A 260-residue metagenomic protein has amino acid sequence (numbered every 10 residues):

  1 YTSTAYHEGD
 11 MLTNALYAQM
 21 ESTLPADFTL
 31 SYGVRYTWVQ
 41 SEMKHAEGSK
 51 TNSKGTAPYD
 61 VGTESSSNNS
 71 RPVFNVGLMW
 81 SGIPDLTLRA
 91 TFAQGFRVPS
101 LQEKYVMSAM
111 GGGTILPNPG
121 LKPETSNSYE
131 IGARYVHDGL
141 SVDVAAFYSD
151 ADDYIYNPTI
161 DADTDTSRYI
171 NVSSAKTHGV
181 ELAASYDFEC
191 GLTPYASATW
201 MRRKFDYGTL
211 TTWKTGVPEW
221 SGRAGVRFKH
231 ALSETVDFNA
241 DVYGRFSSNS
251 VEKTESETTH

Functional and structural regions predicted by a protein language model:
Y1, Y32-W38, A90-Q94, E103 (+4 more regions): Transmembrane beta-barrel strands of outer-membrane/channel proteins
Y1-I83, V98: Signature of Gram-negative outer-membrane beta-barrel scaffolds
T2-E8, Q19, K54-S65, T114-P119 (+5 more regions): Extracellular loop and loop/strand-boundary signature of outer-membrane beta-barrel proteins
Y6-L12, L24, Q40-E42, E64-R71 (+5 more regions): Short sequence motifs at beta-strands and strand-loop junctions characteristic of Gram-negative outer-membrane
L12, A18-F28, S70, L78-S81 (+8 more regions): Residue-level signature of outer-membrane beta-barrel architecture
L12-A18, P72-V76, P117-P119, N127-I131 (+4 more regions): Hydrophobic, lipid-facing positions within transmembrane beta-strands of outer-membrane proteins
T23-L30, S141, F147-A151, R168-T254: Gram-negative outer-membrane beta-barrel transporters
M79-S81, T87-A93, R97, V106 (+1 more regions): Membrane-embedded beta-barrel scaffold of Gram-negative outer-membrane proteins
